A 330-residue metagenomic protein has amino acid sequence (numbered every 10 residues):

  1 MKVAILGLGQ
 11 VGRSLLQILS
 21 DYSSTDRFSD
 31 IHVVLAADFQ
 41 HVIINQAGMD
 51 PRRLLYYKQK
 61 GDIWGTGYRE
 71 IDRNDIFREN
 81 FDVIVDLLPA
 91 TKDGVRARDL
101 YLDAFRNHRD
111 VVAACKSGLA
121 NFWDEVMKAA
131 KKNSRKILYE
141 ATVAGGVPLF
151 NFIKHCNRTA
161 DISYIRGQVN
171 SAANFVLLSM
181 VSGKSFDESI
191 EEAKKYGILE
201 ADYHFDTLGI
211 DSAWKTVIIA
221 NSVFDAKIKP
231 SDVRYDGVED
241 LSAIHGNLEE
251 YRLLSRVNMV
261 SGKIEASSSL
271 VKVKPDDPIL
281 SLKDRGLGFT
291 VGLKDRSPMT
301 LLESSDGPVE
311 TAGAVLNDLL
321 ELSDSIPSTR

Functional and structural regions predicted by a protein language model:
M1-R106: N-terminal glycine-/serine-/threonine-rich beta1-alpha1-beta2 phosphate-ribose binding loop of Rossmann-like
K2, D110, K136, L199: Residue-level detector of anion-binding/catalytic polar loops
L6, Q10, S14, I31 (+10 more regions): Conserved active-site and cofactor/substrate-binding residues in soluble primary-metabolism enzymes
A36, V83-D86, V112-A114, I137-E140 (+2 more regions): General beta-strand structural signal in soluble alpha/beta enzymes
A90-R106, K116-E140, F152-I153: Rossmann-fold NAD(P)-binding glycine/threonine-rich loop
K154-K215, I219: Conserved anion/nucleotide-ligand pocket segment
Y164-R166, M180, E192, I198 (+2 more regions): Catalytic, metal-anchored helix/loop core of enzyme active sites in primary metabolism
I190-G288: Substrate-binding/catalytic subdomain of NAD(P)-dependent oxidoreductase enzymes
